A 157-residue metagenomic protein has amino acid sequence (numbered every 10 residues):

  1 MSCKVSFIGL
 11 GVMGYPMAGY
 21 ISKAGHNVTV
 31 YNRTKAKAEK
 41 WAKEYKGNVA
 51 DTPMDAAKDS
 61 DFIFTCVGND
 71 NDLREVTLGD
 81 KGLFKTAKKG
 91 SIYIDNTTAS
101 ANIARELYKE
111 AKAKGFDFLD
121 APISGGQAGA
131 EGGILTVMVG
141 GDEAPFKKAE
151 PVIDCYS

Functional and structural regions predicted by a protein language model:
M1-K58, F62-T65, S91, T97 (+1 more regions): NAD(P)+-binding Rossmann beta1-loop-alpha1 motif at the extreme N-terminus of oxidoreductases
M17, K37, T52, D72 (+3 more regions): Hydrophobic alpha-helical segments typical of transmembrane helices and their membrane-interface/capping positions
A18-Y20, A42-K43, E75-L78, R105-K109 (+1 more regions): Short amphipathic alpha-helical segments
Y20, A24, Y31, E44 (+4 more regions): Change "in soluble alpha/beta enzymes" to "in soluble alpha/beta proteins
T34, N69, D142: A generic "binding-loop/recognition-motif" signal
E44-K46, T65, K81, G133-V137: Short low-complexity, flexible loop/linker segments enriched in glycine and/or proline with clustered acidic
P53-D117: Rossmann-fold NAD(P) dinucleotide-binding segment
A99-S157: Rossmann-fold dinucleotide-binding core
